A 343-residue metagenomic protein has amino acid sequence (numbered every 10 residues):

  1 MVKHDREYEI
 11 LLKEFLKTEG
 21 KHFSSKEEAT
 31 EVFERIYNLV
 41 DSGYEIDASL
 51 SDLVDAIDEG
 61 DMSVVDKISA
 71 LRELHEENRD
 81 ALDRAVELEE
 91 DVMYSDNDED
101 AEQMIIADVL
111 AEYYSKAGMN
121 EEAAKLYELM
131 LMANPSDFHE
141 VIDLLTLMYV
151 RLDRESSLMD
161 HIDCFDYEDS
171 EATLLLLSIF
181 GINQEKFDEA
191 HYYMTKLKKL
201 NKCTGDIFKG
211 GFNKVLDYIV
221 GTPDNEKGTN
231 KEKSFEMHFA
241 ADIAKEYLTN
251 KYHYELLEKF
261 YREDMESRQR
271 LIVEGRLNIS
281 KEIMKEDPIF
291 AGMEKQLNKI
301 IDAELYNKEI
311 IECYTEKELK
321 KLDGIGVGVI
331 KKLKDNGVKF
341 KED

Functional and structural regions predicted by a protein language model:
F33-R35, D66-H75, E121-E128, R154-D166 (+2 more regions): Alpha-helical repeat scaffolds
R35, S49-A56, L110, L145 (+1 more regions): Structural register within alpha-helical repeat arrays
N38-G43, E73-D100, M132-N134: Flexible helix-coil transition and linker loops at the boundaries of alpha-helical arrays
D47, V65, R79-V86, P135-I142 (+2 more regions): Boundary/linker segments of alpha-helical solenoid repeat arrays
I179-N278: Long, ordered, amphipathic alpha-helical scaffolds
V273-E316: Long, highly charged, low-complexity intrinsically disordered interaction regions that mediate electrostatic DNA/RNA
